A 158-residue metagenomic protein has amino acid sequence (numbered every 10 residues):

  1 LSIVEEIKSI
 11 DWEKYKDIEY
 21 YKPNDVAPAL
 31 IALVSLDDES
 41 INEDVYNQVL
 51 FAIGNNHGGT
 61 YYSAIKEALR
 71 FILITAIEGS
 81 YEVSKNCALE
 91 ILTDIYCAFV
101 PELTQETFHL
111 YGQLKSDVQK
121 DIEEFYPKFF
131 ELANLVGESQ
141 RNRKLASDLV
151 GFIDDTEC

Functional and structural regions predicted by a protein language model:
L1-N42: N-terminal "cap/leader" segments of large eukaryotic alpha-helical scaffolds
I3-K8, E39-I53, L89-L92, F99-E106: HEAT-repeat alpha-solenoid elements in large eukaryotic scaffold proteins
E5-I18, V49-T60, Q105-D117: Boundary/linker elements of alpha-helical solenoid repeat scaffolds
P23-L33, K66-T75, I91, E124-L132: Alpha-helical solenoid scaffolds in eukaryotic proteins
S35, F51-N55, I74, E78 (+4 more regions): Positions within ordered alpha-helical repeat solenoids
N42, I65, Y81-K85, N142-R143: Residue-level detector of extended alpha-helical repeat arrays and alpha-solenoid scaffolds
V45-V49, K85-A88, R143-L149: Conserved hydrophobic register position within alpha-solenoid helical repeats
Y111-V118, E123-C158: Eukaryote-biased recognition of C-terminal alpha-helical segments
